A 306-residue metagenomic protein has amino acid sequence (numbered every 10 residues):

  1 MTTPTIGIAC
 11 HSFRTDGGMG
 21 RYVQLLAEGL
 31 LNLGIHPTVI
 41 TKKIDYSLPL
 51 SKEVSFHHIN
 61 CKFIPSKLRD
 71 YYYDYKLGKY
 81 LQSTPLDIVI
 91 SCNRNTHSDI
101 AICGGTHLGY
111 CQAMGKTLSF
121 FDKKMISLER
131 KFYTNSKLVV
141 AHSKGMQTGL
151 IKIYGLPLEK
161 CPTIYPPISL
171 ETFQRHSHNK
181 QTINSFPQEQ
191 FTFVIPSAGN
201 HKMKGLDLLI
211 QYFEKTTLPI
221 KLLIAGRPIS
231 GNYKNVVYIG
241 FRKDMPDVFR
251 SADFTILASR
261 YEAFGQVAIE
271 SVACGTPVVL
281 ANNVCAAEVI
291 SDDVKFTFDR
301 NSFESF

Functional and structural regions predicted by a protein language model:
V140, P187-K204, I210-E214: Conserved donor-binding/catalytic core segment of Leloir-type glycosyltransferases
G145, P167: Carbohydrate-associated surface elements
Q174-Q188: A short helix/loop element that forms part of the nucleotide-sugar donor recognition site in Leloir-type
F241-R242, V248-A252: Short alpha-helical donor nucleotide-sugar binding micro-motif in glycosyltransferases
R260: Aromatic "clamp/platform" in nucleotide-sugar-dependent glycosyltransferases that forms part of the donor/acceptor
G265-A268, A286: Short glycine/serine-rich donor-binding loops of glycosyltransferases
P277-L280: Short hydrophobic beta-strand element within catalytic cores of glycosyltransferases and related nucleotide-activated
D292-E304: Conserved acidic donor-binding segment of nucleotide-sugar-dependent glycosyltransferases
